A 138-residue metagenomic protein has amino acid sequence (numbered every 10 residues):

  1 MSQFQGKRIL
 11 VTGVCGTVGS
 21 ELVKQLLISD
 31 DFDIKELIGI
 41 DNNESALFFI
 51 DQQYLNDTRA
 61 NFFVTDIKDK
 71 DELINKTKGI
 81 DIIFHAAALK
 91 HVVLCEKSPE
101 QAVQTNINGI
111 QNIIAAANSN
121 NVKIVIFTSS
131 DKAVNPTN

Functional and structural regions predicted by a protein language model:
M1-K7: A short, basic/flexible loop-to-alpha-helix module at the beginning of a structural domain
K7-S29: N-terminal Rossmann NAD(P)H-binding glycine-rich loop of SDR-like oxidoreductase domains
T12, T77-A86, F127: Rossmann-fold scaffold of SDR-type NAD(P)-dependent oxidoreductases
I34-I38: Short beta-strand element of Class I
D41-A46: Helix N-cap at the beta1-alpha1 junction of Rossmann-like dinucleotide-binding domains, i.e., the first residues
I50: Conserved SAM-binding loop
L55-N56, A60-I82: Conserved Rossmann-fold cofactor-binding substructure of NAD(P)-dependent oxidoreductases
H85, L89-N138: Conserved Rossmann-fold NAD(P)-dependent oxidoreductase catalytic core, especially the SDR/UDP-sugar
